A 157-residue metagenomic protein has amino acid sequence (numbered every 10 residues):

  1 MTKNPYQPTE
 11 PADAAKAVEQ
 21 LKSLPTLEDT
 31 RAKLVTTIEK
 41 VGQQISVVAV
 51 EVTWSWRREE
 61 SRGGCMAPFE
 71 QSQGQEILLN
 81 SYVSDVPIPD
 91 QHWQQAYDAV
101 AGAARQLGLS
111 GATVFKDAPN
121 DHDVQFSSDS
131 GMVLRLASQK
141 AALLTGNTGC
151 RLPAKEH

Functional and structural regions predicted by a protein language model:
M1-Q73: N-terminal leader/targeting segments
K3-Y6, W93, F126: Bulky hydrophobic/aromatic packing residues
A14-K22, V83-Y97, T145-H157: Hydrophobic transmembrane alpha-helix bundles
E60, D117-H122: Short, glycine/charge-rich beta-strand/loop segments that flank catalytic centers and engage negatively charged groups
F69-D85, G131-G146: Short, Lys/Arg-enriched charge-dense amphipathic segments
Q73-A118: Long, charged/polar, surface-exposed segments that mediate recognition or autoinhibition
N120-H157: Extracellularly exposed regions in secreted/surface proteins, prominently low-complexity, repeat-rich
